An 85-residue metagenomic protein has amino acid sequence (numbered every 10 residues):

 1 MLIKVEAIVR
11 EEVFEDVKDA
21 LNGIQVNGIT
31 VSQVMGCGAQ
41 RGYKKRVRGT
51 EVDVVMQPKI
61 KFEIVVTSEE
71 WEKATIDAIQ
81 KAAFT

Functional and structural regions predicted by a protein language model:
M1-T85: Positively charged, small/polar-rich N-terminal and surface patches that mediate targeting and assembly and bind
